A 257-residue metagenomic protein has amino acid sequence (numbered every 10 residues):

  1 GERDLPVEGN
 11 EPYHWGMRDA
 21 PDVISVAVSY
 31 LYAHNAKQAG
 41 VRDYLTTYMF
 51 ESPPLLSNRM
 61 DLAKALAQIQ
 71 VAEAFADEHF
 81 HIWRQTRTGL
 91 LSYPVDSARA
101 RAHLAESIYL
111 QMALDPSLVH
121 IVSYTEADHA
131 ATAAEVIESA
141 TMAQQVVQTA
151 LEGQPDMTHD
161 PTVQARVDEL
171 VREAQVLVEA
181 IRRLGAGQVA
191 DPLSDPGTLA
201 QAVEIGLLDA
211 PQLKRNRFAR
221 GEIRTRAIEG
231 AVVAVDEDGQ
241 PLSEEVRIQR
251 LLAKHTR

Functional and structural regions predicted by a protein language model:
G1-Q144, Q148: Helix-rich catalytic cores of soluble enzyme domains
P116-A131, V136, A140, Q144-R257: Acidic, glycine-enriched catalytic cores built around paired aspartates
